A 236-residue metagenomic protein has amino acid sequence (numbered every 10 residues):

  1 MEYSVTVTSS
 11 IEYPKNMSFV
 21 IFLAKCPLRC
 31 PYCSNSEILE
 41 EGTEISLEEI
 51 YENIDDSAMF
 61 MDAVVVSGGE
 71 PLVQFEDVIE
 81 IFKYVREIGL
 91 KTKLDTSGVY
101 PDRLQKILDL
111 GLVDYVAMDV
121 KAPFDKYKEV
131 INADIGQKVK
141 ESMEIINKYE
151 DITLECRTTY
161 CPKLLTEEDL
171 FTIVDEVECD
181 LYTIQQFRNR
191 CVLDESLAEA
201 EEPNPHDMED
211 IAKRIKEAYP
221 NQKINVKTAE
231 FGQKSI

Functional and structural regions predicted by a protein language model:
M1-F22, P27-E40, S57-F60, K223 (+1 more regions): N-terminal [4Fe-4S]-dependent radical SAM core
V20, A24, E44, E167 (+1 more regions): Electropositive phosphate-/nucleotide-binding environments in soluble metabolic enzymes
V20, R157, T183-Q185, K223-T228: Conserved active-site loop/cleft motifs that coordinate metal ions or position small ligands
V20-F22, V65, K93: Short aromatic/hydrophobic contact patches that present stacked aromatics for nucleic-acid/ligand binding
E40-Y51: Non-heme iron-sulfur electron-transfer modules
Y51-A63, V73-M208: Conserved AdoMet/S-adenosylmethionine-binding subsite of the radical SAM
E209-I236: A C-terminal junction/extension of Radical SAM enzymes
